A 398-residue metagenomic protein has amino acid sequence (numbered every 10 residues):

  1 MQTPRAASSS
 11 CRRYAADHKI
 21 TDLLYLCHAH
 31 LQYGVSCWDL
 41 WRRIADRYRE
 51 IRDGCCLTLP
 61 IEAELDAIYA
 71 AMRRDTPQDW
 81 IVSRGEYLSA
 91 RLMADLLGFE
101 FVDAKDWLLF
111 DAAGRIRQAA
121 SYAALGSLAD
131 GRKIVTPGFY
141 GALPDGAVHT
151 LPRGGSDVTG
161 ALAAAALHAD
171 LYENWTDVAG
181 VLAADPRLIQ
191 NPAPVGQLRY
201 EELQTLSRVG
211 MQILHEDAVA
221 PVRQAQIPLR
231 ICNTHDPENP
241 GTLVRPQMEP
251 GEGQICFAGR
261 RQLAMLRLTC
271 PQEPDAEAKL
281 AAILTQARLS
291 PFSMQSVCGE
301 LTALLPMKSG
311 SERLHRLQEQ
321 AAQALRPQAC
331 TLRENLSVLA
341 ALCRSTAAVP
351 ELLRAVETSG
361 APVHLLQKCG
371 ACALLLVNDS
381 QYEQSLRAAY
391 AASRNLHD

Functional and structural regions predicted by a protein language model:
M1-L214, V219, P306, A371 (+1 more regions): Nucleotide/pyrophosphate-binding catalytic subdomain
R13-Y14, V178-G180, L229, N233-E238 (+4 more regions): Glycine-rich beta-alpha junction loops
E100, H168-L171, P228, S290 (+1 more regions): Residue-level detector of anion-binding/catalytic polar loops
F101-D103, I231, S293, L365: A structural preference for short, hydrophobic beta-strand core positions in alpha/beta folds
D130-G131, A225, A287, S359: Structured helix-beta-strand junction loops
Y200, Q204-T269: A conserved active-site cap/scaffold subdomain adjacent to cofactor or substrate pockets
T242-D398: A conserved regulatory-domain signal marking ACT and ACT-like small-molecule sensing domains and adjacent regulatory
